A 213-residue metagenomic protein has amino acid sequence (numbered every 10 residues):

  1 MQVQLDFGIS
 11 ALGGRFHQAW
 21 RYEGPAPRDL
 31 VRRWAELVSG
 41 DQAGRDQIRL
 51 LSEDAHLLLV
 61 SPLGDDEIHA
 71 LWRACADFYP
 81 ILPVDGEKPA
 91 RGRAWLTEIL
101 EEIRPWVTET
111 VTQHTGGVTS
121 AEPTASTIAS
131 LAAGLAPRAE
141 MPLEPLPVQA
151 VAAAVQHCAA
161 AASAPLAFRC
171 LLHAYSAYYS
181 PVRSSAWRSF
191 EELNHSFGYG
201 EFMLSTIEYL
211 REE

Functional and structural regions predicted by a protein language model:
M1-E36, L100, R104-A152: Short terminal alpha-helical segments
L5-I9, P27, V31, I48-S52 (+3 more regions): Short runs of predominantly hydrophobic/aromatic residues within well-ordered alpha helices that form helix-helix
A26, D41, G64, T124 (+3 more regions): Serine/threonine-rich low-complexity intrinsically disordered regions
A35-G44: Extended amphipathic alpha-helical scaffold segments
G44-G92, A154-N194: Amphipathic protein-protein interaction modules
P62, V107-T110, L135-P142, C158-A162 (+2 more regions): Short, flexible helical or helix-coil boundary motifs
W72-A129, S176-E213: Amphipathic alpha-helical binding modules
